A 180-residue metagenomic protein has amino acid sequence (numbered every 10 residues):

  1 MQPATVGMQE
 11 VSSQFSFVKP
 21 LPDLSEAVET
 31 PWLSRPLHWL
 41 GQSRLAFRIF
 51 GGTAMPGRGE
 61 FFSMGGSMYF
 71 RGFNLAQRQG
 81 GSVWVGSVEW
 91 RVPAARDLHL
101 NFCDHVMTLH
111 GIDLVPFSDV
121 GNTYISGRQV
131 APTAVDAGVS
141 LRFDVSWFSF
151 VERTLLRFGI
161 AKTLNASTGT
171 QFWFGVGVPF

Functional and structural regions predicted by a protein language model:
M1-F180: C-terminal transmembrane beta-barrel domains of outer membrane proteins
